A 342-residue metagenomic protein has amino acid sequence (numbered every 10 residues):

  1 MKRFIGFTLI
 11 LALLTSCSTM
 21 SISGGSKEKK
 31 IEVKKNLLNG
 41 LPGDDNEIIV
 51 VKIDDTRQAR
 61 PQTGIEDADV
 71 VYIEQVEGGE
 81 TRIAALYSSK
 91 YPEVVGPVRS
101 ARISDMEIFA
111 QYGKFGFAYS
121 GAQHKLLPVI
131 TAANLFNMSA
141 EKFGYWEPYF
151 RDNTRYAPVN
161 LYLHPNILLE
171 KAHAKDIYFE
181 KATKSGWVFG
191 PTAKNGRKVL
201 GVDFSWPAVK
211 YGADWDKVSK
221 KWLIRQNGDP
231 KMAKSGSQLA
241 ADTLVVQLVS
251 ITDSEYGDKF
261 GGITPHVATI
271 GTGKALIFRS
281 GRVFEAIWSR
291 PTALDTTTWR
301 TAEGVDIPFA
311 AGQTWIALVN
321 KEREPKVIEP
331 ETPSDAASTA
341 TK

Functional and structural regions predicted by a protein language model:
M1-F4: Positively charged n-region of N-terminal signal peptides that target proteins for export
T15-S16: C-terminal motif of bacterial Sec signal peptides marking the signal peptidase cleavage site
T19: Short, conserved catalytic or interaction motifs in soluble domains
G24-N46, V50-Y72, E77-K342: A surface/extracellular/periplasmic glyco- and lipid-processing/surface-interacting theme
